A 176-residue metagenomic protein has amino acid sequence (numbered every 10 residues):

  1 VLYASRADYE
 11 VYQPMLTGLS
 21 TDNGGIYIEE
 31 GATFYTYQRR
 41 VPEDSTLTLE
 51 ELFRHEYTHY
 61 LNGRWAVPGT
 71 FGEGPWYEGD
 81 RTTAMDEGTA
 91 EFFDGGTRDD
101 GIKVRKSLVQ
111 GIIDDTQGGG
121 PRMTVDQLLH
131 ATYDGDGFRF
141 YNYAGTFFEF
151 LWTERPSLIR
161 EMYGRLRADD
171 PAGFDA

Functional and structural regions predicted by a protein language model:
V1-G31: Auxiliary, metal-adjacent structural segments of Zn-dependent hydrolase domains
Y3-Y12, D99-D100, P171-D175: Secretory-pathway/luminal and periplasmic proteins that interact with or process carbohydrate-rich
A7-D8, V67-P68, R167: Short, solvent-exposed loop/turn segments at secondary-structure junctions
Q13-T17, K106, Q110-I112: Short, surface-exposed glycine/acidic/tryptophan-bearing loops
D22, S45-T48, P171-A172: A short, polar/proline- and glycine-enriched secondary-structure boundary/capping micro-motif
I26-L108: Zinc-dependent metallopeptidase catalytic helix centered on the HExxH motif and its immediate flanking segment
T89-R98, Q110-D175: Active-site-proximal alpha-helical
